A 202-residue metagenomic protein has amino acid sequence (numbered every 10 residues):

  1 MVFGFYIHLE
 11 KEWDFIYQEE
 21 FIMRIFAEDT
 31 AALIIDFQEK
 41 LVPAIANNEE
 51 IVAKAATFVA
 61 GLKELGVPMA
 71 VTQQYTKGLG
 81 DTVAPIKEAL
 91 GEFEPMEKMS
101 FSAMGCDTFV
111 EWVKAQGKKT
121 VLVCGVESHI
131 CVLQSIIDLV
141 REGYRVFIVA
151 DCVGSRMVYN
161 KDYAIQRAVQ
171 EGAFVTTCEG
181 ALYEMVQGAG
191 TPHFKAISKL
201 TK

Functional and structural regions predicted by a protein language model:
F5-I22: Short, Lys/Arg-enriched N-terminal segments with co-localized hydrophobic residues within the first ~10-30 amino acids
R24-A31, L65, K77-K202: Active-site-adjacent betaalpha module
A27-T30, A46-A70: A short alpha/beta connector and helix-capping loop motif
A31-F37: N-terminal nucleotide-binding beta1-loop-alpha1 segment
F37, V71-Q74, A150: A cross-domain feature marking catalytic cores of carbohydrate-active enzymes and several ubiquitous metabolic/repair
E39-P43: Short acidic, Gly/Ser-rich segments with clustered Asp/Glu that frequently serve as metal-coordination loops in enzyme
A44-N48, V158-N160: Short, solvent-exposed loop/turn segments at secondary-structure boundaries
